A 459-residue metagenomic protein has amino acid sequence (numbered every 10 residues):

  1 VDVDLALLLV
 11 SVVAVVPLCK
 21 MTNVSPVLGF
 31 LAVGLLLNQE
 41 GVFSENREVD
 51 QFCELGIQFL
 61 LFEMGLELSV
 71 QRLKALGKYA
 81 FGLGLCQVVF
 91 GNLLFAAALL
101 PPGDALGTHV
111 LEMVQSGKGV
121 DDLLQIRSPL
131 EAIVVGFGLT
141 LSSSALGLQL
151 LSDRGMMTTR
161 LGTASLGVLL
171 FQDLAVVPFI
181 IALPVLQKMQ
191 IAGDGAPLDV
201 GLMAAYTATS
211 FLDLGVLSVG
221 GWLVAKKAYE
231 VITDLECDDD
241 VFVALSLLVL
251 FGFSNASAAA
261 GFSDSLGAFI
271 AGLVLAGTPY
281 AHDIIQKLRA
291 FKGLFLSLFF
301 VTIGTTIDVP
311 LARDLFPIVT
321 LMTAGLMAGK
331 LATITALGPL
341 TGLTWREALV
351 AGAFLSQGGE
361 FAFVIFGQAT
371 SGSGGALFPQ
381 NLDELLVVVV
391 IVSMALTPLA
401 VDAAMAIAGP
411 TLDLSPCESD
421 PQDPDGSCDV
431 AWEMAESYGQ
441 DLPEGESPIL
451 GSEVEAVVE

Functional and structural regions predicted by a protein language model:
V1-E459: Transmembrane helical cores of multi-pass secondary ion antiporters/exchangers
